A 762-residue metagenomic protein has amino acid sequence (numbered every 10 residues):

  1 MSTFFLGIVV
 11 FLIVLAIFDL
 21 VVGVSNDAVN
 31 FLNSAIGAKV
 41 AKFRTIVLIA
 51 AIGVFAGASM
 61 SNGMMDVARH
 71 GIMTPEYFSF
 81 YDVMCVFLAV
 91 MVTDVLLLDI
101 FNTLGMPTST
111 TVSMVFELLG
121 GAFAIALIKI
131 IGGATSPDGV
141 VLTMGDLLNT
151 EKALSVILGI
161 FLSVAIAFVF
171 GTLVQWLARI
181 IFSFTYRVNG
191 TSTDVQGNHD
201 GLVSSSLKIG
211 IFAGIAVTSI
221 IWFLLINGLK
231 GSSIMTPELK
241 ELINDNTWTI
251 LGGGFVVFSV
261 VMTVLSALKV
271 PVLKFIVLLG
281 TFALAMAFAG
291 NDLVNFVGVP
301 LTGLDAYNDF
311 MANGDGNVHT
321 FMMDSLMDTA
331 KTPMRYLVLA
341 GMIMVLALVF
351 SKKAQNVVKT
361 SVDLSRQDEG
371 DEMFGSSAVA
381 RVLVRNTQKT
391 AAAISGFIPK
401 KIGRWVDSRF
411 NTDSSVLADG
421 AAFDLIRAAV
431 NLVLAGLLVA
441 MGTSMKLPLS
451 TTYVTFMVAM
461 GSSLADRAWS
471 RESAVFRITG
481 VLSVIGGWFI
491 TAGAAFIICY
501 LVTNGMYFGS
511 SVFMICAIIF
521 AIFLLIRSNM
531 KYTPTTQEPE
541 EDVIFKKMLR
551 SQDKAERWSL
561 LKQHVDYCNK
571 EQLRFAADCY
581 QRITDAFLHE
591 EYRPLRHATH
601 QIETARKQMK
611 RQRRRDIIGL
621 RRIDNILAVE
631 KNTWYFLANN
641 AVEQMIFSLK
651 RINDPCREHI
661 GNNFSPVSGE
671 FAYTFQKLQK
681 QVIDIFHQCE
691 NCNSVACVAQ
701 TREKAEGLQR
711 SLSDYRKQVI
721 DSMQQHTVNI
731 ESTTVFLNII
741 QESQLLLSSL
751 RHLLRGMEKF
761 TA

Functional and structural regions predicted by a protein language model:
M1-S2, A762: Short, Lys/Arg-enriched, disordered terminal segments
S2-M445, M457-N569, F575, Y580-R582 (+4 more regions): Alpha-helical transmembrane segments and immediately membrane-proximal extracytoplasmic
L447-Y453: Transmembrane alpha-helix entry/boundary detector in multi-pass membrane proteins
M530-A762: Cytosolic, long alpha-helical scaffolding segments
